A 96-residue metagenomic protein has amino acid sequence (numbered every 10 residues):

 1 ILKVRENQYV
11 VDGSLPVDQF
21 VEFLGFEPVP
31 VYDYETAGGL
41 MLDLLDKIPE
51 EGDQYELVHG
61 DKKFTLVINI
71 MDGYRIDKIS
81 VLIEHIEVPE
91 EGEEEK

Functional and structural regions predicted by a protein language model:
I1-K96: Cytosolic regulatory modules rich in charged/polar residues
